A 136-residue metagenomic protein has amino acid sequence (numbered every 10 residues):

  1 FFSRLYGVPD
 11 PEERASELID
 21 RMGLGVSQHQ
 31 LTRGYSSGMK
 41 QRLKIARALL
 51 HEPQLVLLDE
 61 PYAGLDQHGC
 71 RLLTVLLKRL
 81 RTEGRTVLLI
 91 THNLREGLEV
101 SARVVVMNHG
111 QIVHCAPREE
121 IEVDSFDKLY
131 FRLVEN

Functional and structural regions predicted by a protein language model:
F1-S27: Conserved ABC ATPase "signature" region
E52: Conserved catalytic motifs of ABC-family nucleotide-binding domains
V56-D59: Catalytic Walker B motif of ABC-type/P-loop ATPase nucleotide-binding domains
Q67-G69: Helix N-cap at the start of a conserved alpha-helix in ABC-type nucleotide-binding domains
T91-H92: H-loop/switch region of ABC-family ATPase nucleotide-binding domains
G97-E99: A short, surface-exposed alpha-helical micro-motif characterized by mixed small hydrophobic and charged/polar residues
